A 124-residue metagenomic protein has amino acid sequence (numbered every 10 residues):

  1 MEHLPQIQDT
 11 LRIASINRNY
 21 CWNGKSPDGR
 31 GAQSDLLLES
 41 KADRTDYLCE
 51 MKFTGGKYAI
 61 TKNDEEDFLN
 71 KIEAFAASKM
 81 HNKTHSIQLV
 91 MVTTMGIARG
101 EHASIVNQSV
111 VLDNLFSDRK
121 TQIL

Functional and structural regions predicted by a protein language model:
M1-L124: A cross-kingdom feature that marks ATP-driven nucleic-acid transaction machinery
